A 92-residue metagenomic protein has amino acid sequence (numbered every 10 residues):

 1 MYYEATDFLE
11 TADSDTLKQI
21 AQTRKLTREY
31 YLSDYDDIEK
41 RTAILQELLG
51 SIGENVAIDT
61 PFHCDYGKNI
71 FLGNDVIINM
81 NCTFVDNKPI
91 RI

Functional and structural regions predicted by a protein language model:
M1-N55: Terminal amphipathic alpha-helical/low-complexity segments used for targeting or macromolecular assembly
E54-C64, I70-C82, I90-I92: A structural motif detector for beta-strand N-caps
